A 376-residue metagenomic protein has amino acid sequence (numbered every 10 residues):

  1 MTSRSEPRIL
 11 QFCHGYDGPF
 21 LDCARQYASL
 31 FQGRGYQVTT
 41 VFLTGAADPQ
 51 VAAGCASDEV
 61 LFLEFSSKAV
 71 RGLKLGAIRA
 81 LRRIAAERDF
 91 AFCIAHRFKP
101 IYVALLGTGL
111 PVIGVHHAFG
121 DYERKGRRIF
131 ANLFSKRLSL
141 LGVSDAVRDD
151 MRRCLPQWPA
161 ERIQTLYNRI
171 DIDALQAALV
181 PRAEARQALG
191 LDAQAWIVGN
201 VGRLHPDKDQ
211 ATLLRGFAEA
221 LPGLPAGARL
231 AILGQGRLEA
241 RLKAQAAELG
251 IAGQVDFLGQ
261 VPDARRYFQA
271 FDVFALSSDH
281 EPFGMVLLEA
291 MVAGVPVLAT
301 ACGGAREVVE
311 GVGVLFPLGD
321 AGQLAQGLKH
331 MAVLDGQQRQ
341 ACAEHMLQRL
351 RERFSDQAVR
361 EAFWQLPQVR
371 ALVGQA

Functional and structural regions predicted by a protein language model:
Q11-G76: N-terminal strand-loop element at the rim of the active site of nucleotide-sugar-dependent glycosyltransferases
G18-Q26, W196, N200-L221, R237-A244 (+1 more regions): A conserved mid-protein helix/loop that constitutes part of the nucleotide-sugar donor-binding site
F42, P296-A299: Short hydrophobic beta-strand element within catalytic cores of glycosyltransferases and related nucleotide-activated
I94-I101, H116: Short His-centered aromatic/hydrophobic patch
I113-V143: A conserved, positively charged/aromatic
L138-T165, I170-L175: A short, active-site helix/loop in glycosyltransferases that binds the activated sugar's phosphate group
Q260, D279: Aromatic "clamp/platform" in nucleotide-sugar-dependent glycosyltransferases that forms part of the donor/acceptor
G311-G322, H330-G336: Conserved acidic donor-binding segment of nucleotide-sugar-dependent glycosyltransferases
